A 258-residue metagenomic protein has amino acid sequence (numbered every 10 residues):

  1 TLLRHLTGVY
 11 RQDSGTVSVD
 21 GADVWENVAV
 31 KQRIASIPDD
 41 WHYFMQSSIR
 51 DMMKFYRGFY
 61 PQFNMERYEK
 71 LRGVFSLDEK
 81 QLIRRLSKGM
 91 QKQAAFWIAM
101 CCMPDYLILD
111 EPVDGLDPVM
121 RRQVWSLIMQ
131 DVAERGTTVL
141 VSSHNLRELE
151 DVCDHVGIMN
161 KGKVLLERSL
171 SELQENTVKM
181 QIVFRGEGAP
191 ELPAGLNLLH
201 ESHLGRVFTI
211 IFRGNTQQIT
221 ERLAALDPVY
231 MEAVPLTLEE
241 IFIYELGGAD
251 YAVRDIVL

Functional and structural regions predicted by a protein language model:
T1-N160, L166: ABC transporter nucleotide-binding domains
V24, R50, L146, E187 (+2 more regions): Alpha-helix N-cap/helix-start and coil->helix boundary motif
S48, S169, V234-T237: Short loop/turn segments at beta->alpha junctions
V124-G214: ABC transporter nucleotide-binding domain
I211-L258: C-terminal coupling/interaction segments
